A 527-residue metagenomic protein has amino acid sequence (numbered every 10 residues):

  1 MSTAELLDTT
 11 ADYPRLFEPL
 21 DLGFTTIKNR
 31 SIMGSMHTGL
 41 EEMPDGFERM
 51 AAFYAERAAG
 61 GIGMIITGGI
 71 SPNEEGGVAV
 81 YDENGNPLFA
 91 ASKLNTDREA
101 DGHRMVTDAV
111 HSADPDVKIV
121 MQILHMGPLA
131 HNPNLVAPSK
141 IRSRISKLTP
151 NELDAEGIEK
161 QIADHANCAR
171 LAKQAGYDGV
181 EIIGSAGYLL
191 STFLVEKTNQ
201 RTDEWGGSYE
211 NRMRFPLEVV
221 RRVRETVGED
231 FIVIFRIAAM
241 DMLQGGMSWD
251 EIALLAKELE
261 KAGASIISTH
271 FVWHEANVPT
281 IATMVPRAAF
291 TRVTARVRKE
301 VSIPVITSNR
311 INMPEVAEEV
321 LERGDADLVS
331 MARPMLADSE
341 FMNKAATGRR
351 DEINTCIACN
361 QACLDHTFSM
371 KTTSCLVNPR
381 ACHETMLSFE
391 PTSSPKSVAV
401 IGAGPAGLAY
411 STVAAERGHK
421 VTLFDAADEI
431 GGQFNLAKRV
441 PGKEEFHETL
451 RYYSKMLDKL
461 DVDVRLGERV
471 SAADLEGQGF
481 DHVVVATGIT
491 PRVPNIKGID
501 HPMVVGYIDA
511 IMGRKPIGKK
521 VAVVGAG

Functional and structural regions predicted by a protein language model:
M1-I401, P405, A409-V421, E429 (+2 more regions): Flavin-dependent oxidoreductase catalytic cores
I267, V400-L466, A526: Beta1-alpha1 glycine-rich phosphate/pyrophosphate-binding loop at the start of Rossmann-like nucleotide-binding domains
T280-P286, S388-E390, P395, L436-E448 (+2 more regions): Short, contiguous acidic/charged loop-to-helix segments that flank catalytic cores in large enzymes
E318-V329, M335, E444-E445, Y453-S454 (+3 more regions): C-terminal structured "cap/appendage" subdomains that terminate the fold
K396-L423, L466-G479, T487-M503, I508-G527: Rossmann-like dinucleotide/flavin-binding elements
V484: N-terminal Rossmann-like NAD(P) cofactor-binding module of classical short-chain dehydrogenase/reductase
